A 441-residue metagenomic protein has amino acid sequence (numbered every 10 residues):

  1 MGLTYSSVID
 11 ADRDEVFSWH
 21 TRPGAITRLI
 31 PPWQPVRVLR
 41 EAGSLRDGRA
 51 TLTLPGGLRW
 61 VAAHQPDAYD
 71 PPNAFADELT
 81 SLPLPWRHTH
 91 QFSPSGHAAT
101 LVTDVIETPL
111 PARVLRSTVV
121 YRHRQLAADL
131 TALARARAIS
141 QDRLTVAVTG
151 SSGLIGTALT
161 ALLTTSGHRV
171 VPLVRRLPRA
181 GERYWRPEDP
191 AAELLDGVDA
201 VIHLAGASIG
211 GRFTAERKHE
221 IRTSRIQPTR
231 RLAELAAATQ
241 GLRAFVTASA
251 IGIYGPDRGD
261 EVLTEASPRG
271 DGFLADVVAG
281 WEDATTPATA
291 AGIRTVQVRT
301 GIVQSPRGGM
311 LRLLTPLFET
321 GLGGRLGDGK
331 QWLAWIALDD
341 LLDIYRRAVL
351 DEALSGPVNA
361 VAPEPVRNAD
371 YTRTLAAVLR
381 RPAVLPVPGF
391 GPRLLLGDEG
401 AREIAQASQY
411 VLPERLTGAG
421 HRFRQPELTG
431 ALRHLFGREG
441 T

Functional and structural regions predicted by a protein language model:
M1-G43: Hydrophobic ligand-binding cavity/cleft-lining segments
T27, P32-P35, E41-P109: Hydrophobic-ligand binding "helix-grip"
R143-L144, D351-E399, R433, E439-G440: Mid/C-terminal beta-alpha module of Rossmann-like enzyme folds, strongest in SDR-family dehydrogenases/epimerases
L144-S166: N-terminal Rossmann NAD(P)H-binding glycine-rich loop of SDR-like oxidoreductase domains
R183-P228: NAD(P)H-binding glycine-rich loop region in Rossmannoid oxidoreductase-like domains and their noncatalytic homologs
R230-G272: Conserved Rossmann-fold NAD(P)-dependent oxidoreductase catalytic core, especially the SDR/UDP-sugar
T289, Q297, G301-W332: NAD(P)-dependent short-chain dehydrogenase/reductase
T315-G324, K330-P365: Alpha-helical substrate-binding/gating segment
